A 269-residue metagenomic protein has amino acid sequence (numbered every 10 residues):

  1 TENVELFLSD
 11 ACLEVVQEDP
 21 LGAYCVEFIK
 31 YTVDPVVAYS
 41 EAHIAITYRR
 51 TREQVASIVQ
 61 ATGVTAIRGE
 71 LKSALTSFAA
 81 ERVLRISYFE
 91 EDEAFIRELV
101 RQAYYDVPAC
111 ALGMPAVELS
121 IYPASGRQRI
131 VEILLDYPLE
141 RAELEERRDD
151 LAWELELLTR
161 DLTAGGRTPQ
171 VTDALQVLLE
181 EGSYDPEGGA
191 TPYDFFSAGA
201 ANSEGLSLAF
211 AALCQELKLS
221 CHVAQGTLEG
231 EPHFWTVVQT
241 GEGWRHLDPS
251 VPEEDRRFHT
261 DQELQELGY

Functional and structural regions predicted by a protein language model:
T1-L134: Intrinsically disordered, low-complexity N-terminal segments that are enriched in acidic
R50, Y137-L139, T227, V251: A mature extracytoplasmic/lumenal domain signature
R52-A56, R141-L144, E242-H246: Short, charged/polar, Gly/Pro-enriched secondary-structure boundary elements
V55-V59, S197-A201, V223-Q225: Alpha-helix capping and helix-loop boundary segments enriched in small/acidic/polar residues
L139-F196: Secondary-structure boundary elements
P192-L206: A short, highly charged nucleic-acid-interacting micro-segment common to nuclease and nuclease-linked defense proteins
G205-G268: Hydrophobic/aromatic-rich core segments of domains that either
